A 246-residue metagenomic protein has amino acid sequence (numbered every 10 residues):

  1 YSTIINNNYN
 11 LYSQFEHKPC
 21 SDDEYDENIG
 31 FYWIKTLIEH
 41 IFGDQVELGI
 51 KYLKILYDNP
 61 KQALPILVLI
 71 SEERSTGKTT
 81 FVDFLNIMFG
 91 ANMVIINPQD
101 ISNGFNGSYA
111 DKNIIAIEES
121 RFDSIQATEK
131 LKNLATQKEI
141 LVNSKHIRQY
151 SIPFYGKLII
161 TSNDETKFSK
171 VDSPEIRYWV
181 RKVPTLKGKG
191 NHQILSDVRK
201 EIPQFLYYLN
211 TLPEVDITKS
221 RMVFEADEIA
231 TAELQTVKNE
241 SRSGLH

Functional and structural regions predicted by a protein language model:
S2-I114, S120, W179-R181, L209: P-loop NTPase catalytic core of nucleic-acid-dependent motor ATPases
I70, D216-H246: DNA transaction DNA-binding modules
F105-A110, N143-T161: AAA+/SF3 P-loop NTPase mechanochemical coupling elements
A110-N113, Q137, F154-K157, S173-W179: Short glycine-/polar-rich loops that comprise or flank the Walker A/P-loop and associated switch/sensor motifs
E119-R121, K138, D164-E165: Conserved Walker B
D123-T128, K170-V171: Conserved ATPase-coupling elements of RecA-like P-loop NTPase cores
T128-Y150: Conserved catalytic/switch belt of AAA+ P-loop NTPases
S169-K189: A short helix-turn-beta junction within AAA+ P-loop NTPase domains corresponding to the substrate/partner-engaging
